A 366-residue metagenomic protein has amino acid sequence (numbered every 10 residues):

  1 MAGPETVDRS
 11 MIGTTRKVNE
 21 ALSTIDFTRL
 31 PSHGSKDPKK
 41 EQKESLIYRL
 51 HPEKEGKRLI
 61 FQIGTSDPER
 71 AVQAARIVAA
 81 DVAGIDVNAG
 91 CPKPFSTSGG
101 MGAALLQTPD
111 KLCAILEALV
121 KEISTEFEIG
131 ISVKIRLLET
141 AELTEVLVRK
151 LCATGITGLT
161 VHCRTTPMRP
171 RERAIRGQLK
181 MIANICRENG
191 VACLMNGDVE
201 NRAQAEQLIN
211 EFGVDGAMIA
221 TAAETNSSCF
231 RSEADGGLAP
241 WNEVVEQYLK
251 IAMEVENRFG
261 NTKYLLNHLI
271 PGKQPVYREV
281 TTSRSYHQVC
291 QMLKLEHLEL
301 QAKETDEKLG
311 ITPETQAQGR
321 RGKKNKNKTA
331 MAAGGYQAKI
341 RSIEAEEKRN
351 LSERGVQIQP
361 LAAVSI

Functional and structural regions predicted by a protein language model:
M1-I77: Glycine-rich, positively charged N-terminal anion/phosphate-binding segment
M1-P4, L59-I63, I85, I131-I135 (+4 more regions): Hydrophobic faces of well-ordered beta-strands that scaffold small-molecule active sites in alpha/beta enzyme cores
T6-D8, G64-S66, G90-P92, K134-T140 (+3 more regions): Active-site beta-loop-alpha junctions enriched in small/polar residues
N19-R29, K57, P94-L112, T166-R176 (+1 more regions): Glycine-rich tight-turn/loop motif centered on a GG-T
G34-D37, E117-E122, E126-E128, T140-G158 (+3 more regions): Alpha/beta catalytic cores of nucleotide-metabolism and tRNA/nucleoside-modifying enzymes
Q62, N88, L106-P109, T160-R164 (+2 more regions): Catalytic beta/alpha-barrel core
R76-F95: A contiguous, low-structure linker/loop signature
S98-G102, I131-T140, T160-P170: Active-site-proximal beta-alpha loop/turn segments in soluble metabolic enzymes
